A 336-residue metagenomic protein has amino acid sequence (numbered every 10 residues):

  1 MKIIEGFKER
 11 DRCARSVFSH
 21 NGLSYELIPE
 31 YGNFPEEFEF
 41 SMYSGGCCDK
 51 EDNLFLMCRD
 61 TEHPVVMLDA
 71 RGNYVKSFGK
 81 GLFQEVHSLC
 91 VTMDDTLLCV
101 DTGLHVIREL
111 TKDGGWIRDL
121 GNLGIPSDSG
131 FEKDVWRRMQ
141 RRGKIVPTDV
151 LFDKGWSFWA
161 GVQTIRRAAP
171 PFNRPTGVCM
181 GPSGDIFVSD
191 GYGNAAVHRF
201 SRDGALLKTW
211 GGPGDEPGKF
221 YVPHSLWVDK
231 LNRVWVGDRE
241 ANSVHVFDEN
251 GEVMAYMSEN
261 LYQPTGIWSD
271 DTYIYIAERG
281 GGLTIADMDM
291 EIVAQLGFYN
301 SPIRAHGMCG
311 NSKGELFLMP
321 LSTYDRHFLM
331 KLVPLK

Functional and structural regions predicted by a protein language model:
M1-K336: Eukaryotic scaffold repeat domains enriched in small/polar residues
